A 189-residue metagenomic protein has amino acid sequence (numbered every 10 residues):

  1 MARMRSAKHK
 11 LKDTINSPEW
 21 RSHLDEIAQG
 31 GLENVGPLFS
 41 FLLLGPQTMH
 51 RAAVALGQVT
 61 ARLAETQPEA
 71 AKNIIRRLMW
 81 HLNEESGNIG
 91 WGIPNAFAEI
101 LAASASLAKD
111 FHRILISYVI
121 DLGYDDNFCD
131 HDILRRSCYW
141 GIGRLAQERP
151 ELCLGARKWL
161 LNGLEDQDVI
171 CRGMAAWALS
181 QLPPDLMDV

Functional and structural regions predicted by a protein language model:
M1-A64: N-terminal alpha-helical scaffold/docking segments in eukaryotic complex subunits
H23, A52-A55, I93, C138 (+1 more regions): Conserved hydrophobic register position within alpha-solenoid helical repeats
P37-F39, I74-M79, F111-V119, A156-L161 (+1 more regions): Buried hydrophobic core positions in alpha-solenoid tandem helical repeats
L44-T48, E85-G87, G123, N127-H131 (+1 more regions): Short inter-helical turns and helix N-cap capping residues of alpha-solenoid HEAT/ARM repeat scaffolds
G57-A61, A98-E99, Y139, G143-R144 (+1 more regions): Structural signature of alpha-helical solenoid repeat scaffolds
H112-E148: Histidine/lysine/aspartate-rich catalytic loop segments that bind and position anionic ligands
G143-V189: Extended alpha-helical scaffolding segments
